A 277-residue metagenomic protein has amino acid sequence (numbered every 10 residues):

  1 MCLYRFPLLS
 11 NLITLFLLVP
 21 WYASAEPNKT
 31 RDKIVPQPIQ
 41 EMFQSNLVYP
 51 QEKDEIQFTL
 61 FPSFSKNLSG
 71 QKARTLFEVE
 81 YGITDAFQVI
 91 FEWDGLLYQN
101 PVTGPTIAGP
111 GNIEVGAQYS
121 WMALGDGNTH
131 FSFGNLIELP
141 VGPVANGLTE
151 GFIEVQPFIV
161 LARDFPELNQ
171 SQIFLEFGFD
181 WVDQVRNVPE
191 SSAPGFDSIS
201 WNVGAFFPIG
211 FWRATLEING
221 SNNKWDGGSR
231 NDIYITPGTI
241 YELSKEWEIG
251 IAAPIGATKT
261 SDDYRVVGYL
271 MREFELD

Functional and structural regions predicted by a protein language model:
M1-V35, L276-D277: Cleavable N-terminal export/targeting peptides
A25-D277: Transmembrane beta-barrel domains of Gram-negative outer membranes and organellar outer membranes
